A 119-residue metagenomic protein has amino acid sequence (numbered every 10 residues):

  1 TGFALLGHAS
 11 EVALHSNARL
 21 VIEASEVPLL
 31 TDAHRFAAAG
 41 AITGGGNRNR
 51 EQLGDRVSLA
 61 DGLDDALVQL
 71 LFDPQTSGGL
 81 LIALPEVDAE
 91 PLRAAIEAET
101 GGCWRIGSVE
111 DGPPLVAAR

Functional and structural regions predicted by a protein language model:
T1-R119: Glycine-/charge-enriched secondary-structure boundary and capping motifs
